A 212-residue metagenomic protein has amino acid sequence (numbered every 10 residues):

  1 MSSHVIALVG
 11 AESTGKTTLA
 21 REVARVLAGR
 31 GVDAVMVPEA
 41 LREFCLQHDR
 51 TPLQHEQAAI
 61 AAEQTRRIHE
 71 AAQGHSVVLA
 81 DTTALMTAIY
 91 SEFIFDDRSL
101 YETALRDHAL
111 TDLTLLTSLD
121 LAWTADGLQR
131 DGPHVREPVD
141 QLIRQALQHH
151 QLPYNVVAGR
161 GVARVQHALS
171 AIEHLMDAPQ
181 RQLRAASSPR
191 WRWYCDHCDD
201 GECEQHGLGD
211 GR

Functional and structural regions predicted by a protein language model:
L8: Hydrophobic anchor at the beta1->P-loop junction of P-loop NTPases
E12: The conserved Walker
K16: Conserved lysine of the Walker
R21-R66: Conserved substrate/cofactor phosphate-moiety recognition/catalytic segment in nucleotide-dependent phosphotransferases
D49-D97: Conserved nucleotide-sensing/catalytic segment adjacent to the nucleotide-binding pocket in NTP-handling enzymes
F95-G161: A glycine- and Lys/Arg-enriched "phosphate-lid" helix/loop adjacent to the NTP-binding pocket of small-molecule kinases
P153-N155, V162-A163, L169-R212: C-terminal accessory "lid"/substrate-recognition subdomains
